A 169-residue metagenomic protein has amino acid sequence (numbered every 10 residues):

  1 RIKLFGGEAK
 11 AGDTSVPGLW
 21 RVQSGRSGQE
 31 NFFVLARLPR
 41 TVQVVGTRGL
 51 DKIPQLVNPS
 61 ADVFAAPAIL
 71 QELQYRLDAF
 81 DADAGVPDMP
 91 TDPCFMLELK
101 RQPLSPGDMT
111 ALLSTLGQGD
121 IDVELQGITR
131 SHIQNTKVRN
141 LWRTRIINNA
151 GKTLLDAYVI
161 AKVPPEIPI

Functional and structural regions predicted by a protein language model:
R1-G18, P93-M96, D108, T115-I133: A cross-kingdom feature marking solvent-exposed beta-strand/loop segments within repeated, beta-rich binding/scaffold
I2-K52, N135-I169: Helix-rich interaction surfaces within compact, conserved domain-sized segments that mediate assembly or partner
E8, E30, Q71-Q74, E98 (+2 more regions): Glutamate identity and glutamate-enriched acidic tracts
S15, S24-S27, S60, S105 (+2 more regions): Generic serine detector
G25-P87: Surface-exposed beta-loop interaction hotspot
V44-G46, A84, D108-T110, T115 (+5 more regions): Generic local-structure boundary detector
D62-T115, G119: Surface-exposed interaction/gating patches
